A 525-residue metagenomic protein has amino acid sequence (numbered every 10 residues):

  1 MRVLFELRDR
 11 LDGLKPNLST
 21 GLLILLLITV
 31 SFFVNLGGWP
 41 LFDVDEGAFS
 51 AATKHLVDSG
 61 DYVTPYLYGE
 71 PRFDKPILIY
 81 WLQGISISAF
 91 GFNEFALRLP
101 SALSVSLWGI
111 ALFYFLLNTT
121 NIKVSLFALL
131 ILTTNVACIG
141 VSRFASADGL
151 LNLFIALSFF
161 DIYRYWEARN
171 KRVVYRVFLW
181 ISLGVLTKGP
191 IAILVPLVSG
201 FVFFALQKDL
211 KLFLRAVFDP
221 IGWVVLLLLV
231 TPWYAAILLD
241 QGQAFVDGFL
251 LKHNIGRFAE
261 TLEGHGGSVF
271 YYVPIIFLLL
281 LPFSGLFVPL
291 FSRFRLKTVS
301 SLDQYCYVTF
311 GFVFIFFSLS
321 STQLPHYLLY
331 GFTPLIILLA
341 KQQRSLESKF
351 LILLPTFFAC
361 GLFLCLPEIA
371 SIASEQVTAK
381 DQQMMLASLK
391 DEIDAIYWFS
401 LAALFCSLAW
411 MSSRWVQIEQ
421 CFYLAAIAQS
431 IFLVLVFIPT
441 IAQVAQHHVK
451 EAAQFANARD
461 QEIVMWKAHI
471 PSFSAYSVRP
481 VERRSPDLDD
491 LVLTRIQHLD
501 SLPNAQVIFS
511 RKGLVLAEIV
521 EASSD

Functional and structural regions predicted by a protein language model:
R2-K349, S510-A517: Membrane-integral, polyisoprenol-dependent glycosyltransferases of the GT-C/oligosaccharyltransferase superfamily
R2-V3, Y175, R293-D525: Membrane-embedded architecture of ER/inner-membrane glycosylation machinery
